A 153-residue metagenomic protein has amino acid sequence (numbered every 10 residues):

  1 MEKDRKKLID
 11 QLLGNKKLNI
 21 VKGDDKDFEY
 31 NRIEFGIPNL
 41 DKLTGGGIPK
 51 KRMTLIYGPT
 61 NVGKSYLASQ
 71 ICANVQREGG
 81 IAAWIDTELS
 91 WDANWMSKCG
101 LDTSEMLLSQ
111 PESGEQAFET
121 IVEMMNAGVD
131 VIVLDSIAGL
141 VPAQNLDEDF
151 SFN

Functional and structural regions predicted by a protein language model:
E2-S109, F118-N126: The Walker A/P-loop phosphate-binding site
Y57, S104-G114, N145-N153: Flexible beta-alpha connector loops of hexameric P-loop NTPases
T87-L89, P111-S113, S136-G139, L146: Short, ordered loop/turn segments at secondary-structure junctions
A93, G114, F118-I121, D130 (+1 more regions): Hydrophobic, well-ordered secondary-structure segments
V131-N153: Conserved P-loop NTPase nucleotide-binding/switch module
